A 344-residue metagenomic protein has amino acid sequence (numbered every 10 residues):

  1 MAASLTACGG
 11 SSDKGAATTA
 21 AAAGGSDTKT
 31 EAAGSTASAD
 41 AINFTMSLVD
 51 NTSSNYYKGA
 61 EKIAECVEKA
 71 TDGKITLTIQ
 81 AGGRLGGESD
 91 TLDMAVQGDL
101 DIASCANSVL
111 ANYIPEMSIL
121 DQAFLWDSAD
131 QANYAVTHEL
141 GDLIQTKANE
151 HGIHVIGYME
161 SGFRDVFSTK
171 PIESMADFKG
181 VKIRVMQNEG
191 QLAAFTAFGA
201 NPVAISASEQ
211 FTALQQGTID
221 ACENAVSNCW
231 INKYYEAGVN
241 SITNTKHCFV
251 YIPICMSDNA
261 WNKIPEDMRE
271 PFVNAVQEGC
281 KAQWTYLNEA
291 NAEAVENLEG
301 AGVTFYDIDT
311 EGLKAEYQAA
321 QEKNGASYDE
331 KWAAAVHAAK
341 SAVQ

Functional and structural regions predicted by a protein language model:
S4-A7: C-terminal motif of bacterial Sec signal peptides marking the signal peptidase cleavage site
G9-A17, G24, G34-D130, N149-Q344: N-terminal secretory/targeting leader peptides
T18-T19, T28-T30: Threonine-centered tandem repeat motifs in low-complexity domains
Q131-Q145: A gly/proline- and charged-residue-enriched helix-loop-helix capping module
